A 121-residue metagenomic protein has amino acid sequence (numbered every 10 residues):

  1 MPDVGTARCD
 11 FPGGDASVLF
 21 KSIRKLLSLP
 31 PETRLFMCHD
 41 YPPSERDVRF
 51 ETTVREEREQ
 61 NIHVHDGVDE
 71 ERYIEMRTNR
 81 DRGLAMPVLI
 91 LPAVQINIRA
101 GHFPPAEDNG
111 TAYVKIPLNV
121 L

Functional and structural regions predicted by a protein language model:
M1-F20, R24, T53-E57: His/Asp/Glu-rich metal-coordinating catalytic cores of metallo-dependent phosphodiesterases/hydrolases acting on
D3-D10, F36, D40-S44: Generic detector of bulky aromatic hydrophobic side chains
K21-R34, D40-L121: Accessory terminal helices/loops
